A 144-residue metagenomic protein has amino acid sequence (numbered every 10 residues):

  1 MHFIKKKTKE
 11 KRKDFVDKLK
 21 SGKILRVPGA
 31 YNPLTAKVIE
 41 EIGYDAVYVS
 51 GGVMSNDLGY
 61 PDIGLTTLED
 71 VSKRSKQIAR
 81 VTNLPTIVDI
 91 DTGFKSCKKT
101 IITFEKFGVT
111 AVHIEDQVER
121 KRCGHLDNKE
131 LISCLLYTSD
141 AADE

Functional and structural regions predicted by a protein language model:
M1-G29, V38: N-terminal amphipathic alpha-helix/helix-capping segment at the start of soluble metabolic enzymes
R26-G29, V47-V49, T86-I90, V112-I114: Hydrophobic faces of well-ordered beta-strands that scaffold small-molecule active sites in alpha/beta enzyme cores
N32, I39, D89, G108: Conserved, mostly hydrophobic/aromatic
V38-V47: Catalytic domains of carbohydrate-active enzymes, especially glycoside hydrolases
Y48-D70, F94-K95, I114-I132: Glycine-rich, proline-tolerant flexible connector loops at the mouths of alpha/beta enzymes
K95-T103: Catalytic cores of alpha/beta
Y137-D143: Conserved small/polar residues in nucleotide/adenosyl-binding loops
